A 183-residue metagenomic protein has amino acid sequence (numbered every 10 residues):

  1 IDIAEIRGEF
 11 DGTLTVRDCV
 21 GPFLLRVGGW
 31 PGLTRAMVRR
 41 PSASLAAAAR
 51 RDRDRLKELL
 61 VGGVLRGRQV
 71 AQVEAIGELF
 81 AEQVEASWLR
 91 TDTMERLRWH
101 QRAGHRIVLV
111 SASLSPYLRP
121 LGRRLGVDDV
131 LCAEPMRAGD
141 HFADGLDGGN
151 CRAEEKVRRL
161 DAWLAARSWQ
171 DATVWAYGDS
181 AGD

Functional and structural regions predicted by a protein language model:
I1, A75, E82-D183: C-terminal cap/substrate-recognition subdomain and adjoining C-terminal extension of metal-dependent phosphatase-like
I1-R50: Active-site neighborhood of HAD-like aspartate-dependent phosphohydrolases
D18, R68, E155: Conserved active-site and cofactor/substrate-binding residues in soluble primary-metabolism enzymes
V20, D54-E58, G139-G145: Acidic/polar active-site rim loop that often engages polyanionic ligands
A43-A71, D129-E134: Short, compositionally biased "basic patch" segments
L56-D92: Metal-dependent phosphoesterase signature
